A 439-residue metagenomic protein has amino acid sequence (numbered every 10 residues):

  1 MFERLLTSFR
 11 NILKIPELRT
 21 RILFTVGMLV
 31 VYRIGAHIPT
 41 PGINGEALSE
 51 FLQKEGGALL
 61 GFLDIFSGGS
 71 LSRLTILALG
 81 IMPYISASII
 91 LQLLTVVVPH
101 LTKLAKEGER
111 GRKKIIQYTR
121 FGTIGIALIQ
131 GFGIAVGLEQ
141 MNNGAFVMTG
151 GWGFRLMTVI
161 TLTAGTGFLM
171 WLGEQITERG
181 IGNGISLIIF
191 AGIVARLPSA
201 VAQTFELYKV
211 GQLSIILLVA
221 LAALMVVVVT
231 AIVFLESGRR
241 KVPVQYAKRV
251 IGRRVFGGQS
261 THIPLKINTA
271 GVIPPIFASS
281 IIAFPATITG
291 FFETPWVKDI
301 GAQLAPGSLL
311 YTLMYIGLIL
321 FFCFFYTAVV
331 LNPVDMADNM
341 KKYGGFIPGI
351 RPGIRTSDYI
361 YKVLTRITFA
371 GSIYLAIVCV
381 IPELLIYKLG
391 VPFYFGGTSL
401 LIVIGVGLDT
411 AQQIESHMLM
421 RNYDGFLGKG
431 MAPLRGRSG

Functional and structural regions predicted by a protein language model:
M1-A105, R110-G439: N-terminal cationic and glycine-rich segments that engage phosphates or anionic surfaces
